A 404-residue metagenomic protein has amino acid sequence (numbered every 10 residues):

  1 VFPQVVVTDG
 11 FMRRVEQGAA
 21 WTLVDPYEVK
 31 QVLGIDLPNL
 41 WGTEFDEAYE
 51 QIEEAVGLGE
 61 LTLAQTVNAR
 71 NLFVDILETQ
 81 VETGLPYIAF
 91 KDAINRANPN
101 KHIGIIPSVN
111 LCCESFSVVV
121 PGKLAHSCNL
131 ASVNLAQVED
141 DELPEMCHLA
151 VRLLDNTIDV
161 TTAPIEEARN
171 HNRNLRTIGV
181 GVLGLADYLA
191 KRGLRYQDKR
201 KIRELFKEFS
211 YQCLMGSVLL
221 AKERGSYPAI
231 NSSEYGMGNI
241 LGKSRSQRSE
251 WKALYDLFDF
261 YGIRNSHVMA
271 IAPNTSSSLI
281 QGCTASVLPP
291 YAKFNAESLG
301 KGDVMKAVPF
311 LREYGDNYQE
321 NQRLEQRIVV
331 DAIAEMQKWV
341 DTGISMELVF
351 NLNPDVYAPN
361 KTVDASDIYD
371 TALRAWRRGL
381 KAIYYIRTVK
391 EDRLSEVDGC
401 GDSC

Functional and structural regions predicted by a protein language model:
V1-D140, A163, E167, C213 (+1 more regions): Active-site cavity-forming subdomains of large catalytic enzyme subunits
V1-E16, K199-L205, Q212, L288-D303: Catalytic or ion-translocation cores adjacent to nucleophile or general acid/base/metal-coordination motifs in diverse
F2, L63-V67, L77, N100-I103 (+8 more regions): Alpha-helix capping and helix-loop boundary segments enriched in small/acidic/polar residues
V15-A19, E53, I76-V81, N134-Q137 (+8 more regions): Structural signal for hydrophobic packing residues in well-ordered secondary-structure cores of soluble enzyme domains
Y27-E28, C147-R169, L194-N274, I344-S345: Internal maturation/activation junctions in enzymes
Y27-I35, F90-H102, E167-G179, R203-K207 (+4 more regions): A glycine-rich phosphate-binding loop feature that marks nucleotide/adenosyl-phosphate handling sites
Q80-N172, T177, V182-R192, C283-A285 (+2 more regions): Function-dense linear segments that define catalytic or interfacial modules in macromolecule-processing proteins
F116, L154, I158-D159, S244 (+2 more regions): Catalytic alpha/beta core of large soluble enzyme barrels
